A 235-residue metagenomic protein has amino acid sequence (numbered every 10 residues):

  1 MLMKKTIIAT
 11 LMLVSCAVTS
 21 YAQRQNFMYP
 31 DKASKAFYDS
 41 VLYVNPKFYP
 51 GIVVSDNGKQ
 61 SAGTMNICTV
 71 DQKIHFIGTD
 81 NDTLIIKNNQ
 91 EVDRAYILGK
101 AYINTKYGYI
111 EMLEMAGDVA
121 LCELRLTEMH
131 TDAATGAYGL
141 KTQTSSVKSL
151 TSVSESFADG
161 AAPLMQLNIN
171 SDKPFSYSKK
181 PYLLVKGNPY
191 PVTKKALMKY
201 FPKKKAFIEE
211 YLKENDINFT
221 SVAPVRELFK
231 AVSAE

Functional and structural regions predicted by a protein language model:
M1-Q25, L228: Bacterial Sec-dependent N-terminal signal peptides
Q23-N89: Short, extreme N-terminal leader segments that mark the start of a protein/domain
N26-K32, Y38-Y43, N88-N89, S146-L150 (+4 more regions): Generic detector of short, locally flexible boundary/turn motifs and exposed helical patches
S61-P189: Aromatic-patch recognition
M165-E227, A234: A short, solvent-exposed beta-edge/loop patch
